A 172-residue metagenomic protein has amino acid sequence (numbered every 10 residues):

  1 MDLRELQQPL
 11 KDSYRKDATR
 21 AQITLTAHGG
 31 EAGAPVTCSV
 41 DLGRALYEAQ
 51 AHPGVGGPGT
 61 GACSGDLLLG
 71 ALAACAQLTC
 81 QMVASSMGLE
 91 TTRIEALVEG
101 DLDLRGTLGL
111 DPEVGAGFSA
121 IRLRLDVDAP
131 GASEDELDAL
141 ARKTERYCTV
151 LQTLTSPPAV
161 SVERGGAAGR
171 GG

Functional and structural regions predicted by a protein language model:
M1-G70, M82-G172: Extended beta-strand/beta-hairpin segments
A71-A76: Alpha-helical metal-binding/catalytic segments enriched in His/Glu/Asp
